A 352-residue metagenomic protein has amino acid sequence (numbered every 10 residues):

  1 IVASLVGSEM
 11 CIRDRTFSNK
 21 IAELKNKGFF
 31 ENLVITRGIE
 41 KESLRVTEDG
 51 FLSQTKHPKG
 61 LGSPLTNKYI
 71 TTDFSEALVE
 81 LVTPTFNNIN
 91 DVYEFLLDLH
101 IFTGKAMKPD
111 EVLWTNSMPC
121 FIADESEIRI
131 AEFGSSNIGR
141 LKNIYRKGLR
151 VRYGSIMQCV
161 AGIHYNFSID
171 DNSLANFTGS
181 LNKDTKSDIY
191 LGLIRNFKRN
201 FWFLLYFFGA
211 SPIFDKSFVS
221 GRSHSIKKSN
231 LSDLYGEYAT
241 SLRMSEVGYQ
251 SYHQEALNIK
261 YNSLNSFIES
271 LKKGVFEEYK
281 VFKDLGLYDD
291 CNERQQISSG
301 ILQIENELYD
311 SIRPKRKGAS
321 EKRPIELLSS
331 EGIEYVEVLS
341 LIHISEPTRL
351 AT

Functional and structural regions predicted by a protein language model:
I1-I12, I342-T352: Single conserved hydrophobic/aromatic residue that forms the stacking wall/gate of nucleotide- or nucleobase-binding
S8, R13-R150, M157-I163, T185-R195 (+2 more regions): Terminal catalytic/cofactor-binding subdomain
K25, I122, G134-S155, C159 (+1 more regions): Loop-rich catalytic cores of soluble enzymes, especially ATP-dependent carboxylate-amine ligases and other
E42, M157-D170, Y335-I342: Histidine-centered divalent-metal-coordination microenvironment in nucleic-acid enzymes
R45-T47, I169, E346: Residue-level signal for short segments within beta-strands and strand-turn junctions of well-structured beta-sheet
K56-P58, T178-L181, R349: Composition- and surface-driven signal marking solvent-exposed, interaction-prone regions in large proteins
F86-N88, D171-N172, S345: A short, flexible beta-alpha/helix-coil linker loop
D310, P314, E334-L341, S345 (+1 more regions): Active-site and substrate-binding clefts of carbohydrate-active enzymes
